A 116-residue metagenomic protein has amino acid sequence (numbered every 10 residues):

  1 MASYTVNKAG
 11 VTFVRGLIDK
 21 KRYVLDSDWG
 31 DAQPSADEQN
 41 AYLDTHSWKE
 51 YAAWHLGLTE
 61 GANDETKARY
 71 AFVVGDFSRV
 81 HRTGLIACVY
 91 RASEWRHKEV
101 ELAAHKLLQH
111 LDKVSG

Functional and structural regions predicted by a protein language model:
M1-G116: A charge-rich, low-complexity, intrinsically flexible signal that marks solvent-exposed coils, linkers, repeats
